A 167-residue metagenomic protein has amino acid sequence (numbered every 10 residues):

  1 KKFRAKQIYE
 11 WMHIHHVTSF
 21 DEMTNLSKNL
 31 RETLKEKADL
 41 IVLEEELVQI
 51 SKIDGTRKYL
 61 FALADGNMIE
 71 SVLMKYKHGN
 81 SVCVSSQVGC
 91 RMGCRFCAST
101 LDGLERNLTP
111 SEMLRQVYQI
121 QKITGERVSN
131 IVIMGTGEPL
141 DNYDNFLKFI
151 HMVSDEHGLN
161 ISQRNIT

Functional and structural regions predicted by a protein language model:
K1-N80: Flexible, acidic/Gly-rich N-terminal and inter-domain linker regions that tether and position cofactor-handling modules
N67-V88, M92-T167: Conserved Radical SAM active-site core
